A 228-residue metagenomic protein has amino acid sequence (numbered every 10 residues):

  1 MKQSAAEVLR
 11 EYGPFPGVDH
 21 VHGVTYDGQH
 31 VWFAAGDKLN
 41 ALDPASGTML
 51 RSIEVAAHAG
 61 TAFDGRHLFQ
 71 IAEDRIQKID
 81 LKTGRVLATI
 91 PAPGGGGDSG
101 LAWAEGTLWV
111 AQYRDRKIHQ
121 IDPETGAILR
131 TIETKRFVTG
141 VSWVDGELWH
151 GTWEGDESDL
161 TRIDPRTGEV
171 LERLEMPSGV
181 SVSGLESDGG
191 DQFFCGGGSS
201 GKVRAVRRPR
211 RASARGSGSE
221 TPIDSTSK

Functional and structural regions predicted by a protein language model:
M1-E7: Blade/loop signatures of beta-propeller domains
V8-F15, G47-I53, R85-P91, A127-I132 (+1 more regions): A short beta-strand motif characteristic of beta-propeller blades
F15-G28, V55-G65, P93-E105, K135-G146 (+2 more regions): Beta-rich, blade/repeat-based domains predominating in secreted/periplasmic proteins but also intracellular
V31-D37, Q70-D74, V110-D115, H150-G155 (+1 more regions): Conserved beta-strand positions in repeat-built beta-propeller and related beta-rich domains
N40-A41, Q77, H119, T161 (+1 more regions): WD40 beta-propeller blade core
D43-G47, D80-G84, D122-G126, D164-G168 (+1 more regions): Short loop/turn segments that connect beta-strands within beta-propeller blades
T139-D159: Loop/turn-rich, solvent-exposed surfaces of beta-rich toroidal or solenoidal domains
V182-K228: Blade-level signature of beta-propeller repeat domains, shared across WD40, Kelch, NHL, RCC1 and BNR/Asp-box propellers
